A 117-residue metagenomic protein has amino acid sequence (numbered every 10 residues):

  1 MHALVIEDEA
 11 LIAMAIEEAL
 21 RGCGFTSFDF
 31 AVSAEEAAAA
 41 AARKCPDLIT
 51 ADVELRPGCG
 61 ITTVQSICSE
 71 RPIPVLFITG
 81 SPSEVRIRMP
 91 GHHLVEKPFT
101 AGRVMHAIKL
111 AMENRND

Functional and structural regions predicted by a protein language model:
E7: Conserved acidic carboxylate
A10-D29: Two-component/phosphorelay signaling modules centered on CheY-like receiver
E17, F30-L48: Acidic, metal-coordinating helix/loop segments flanking the phosphotransfer/catalytic sites of two-component signaling
S33, C59-T62: Acidic catalytic/metal-coordinating carboxylates
D52-V53: Active-site residues of response regulator receiver
R56: The feature encodes the CheY-like receiver
I78-T79: Hydrophobic/aromatic residues positioned on beta-strands within the core alpha/beta folds
F99-N116: C-terminal output helix
